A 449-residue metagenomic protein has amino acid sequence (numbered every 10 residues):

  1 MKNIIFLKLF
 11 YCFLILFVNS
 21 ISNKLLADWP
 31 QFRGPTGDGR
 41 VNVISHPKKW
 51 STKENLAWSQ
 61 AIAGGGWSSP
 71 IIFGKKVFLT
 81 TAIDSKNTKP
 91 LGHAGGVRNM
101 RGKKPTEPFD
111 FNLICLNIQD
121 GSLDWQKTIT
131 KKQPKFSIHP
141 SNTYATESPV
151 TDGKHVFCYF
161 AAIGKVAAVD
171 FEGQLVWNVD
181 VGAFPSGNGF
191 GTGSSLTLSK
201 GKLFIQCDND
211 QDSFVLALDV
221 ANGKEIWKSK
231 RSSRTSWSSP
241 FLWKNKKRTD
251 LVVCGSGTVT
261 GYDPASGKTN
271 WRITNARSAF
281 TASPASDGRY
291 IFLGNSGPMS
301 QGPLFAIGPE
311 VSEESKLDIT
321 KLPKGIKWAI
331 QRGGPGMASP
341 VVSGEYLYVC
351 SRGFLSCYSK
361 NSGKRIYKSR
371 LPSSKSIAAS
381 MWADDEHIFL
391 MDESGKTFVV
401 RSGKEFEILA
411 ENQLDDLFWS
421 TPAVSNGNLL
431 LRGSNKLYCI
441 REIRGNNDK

Functional and structural regions predicted by a protein language model:
M1-L9: Positively charged n-region of N-terminal signal peptides that target proteins for export
K8-S20: Bacterial N-terminal signal peptides
L25-K449: Noncatalytic, solvent-exposed loop/strand surfaces of beta-propeller-type extracellular/periplasmic domains
